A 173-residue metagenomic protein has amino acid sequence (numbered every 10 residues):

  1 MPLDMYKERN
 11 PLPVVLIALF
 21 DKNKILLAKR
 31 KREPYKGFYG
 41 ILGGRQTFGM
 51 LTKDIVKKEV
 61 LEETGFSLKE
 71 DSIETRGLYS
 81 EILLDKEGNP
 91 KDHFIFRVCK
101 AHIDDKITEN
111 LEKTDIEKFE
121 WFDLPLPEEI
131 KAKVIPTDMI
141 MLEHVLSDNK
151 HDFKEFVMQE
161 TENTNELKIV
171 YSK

Functional and structural regions predicted by a protein language model:
M1-L16, D21-K22: Acidic, metal-coordinating catalytic segment for phosphate/diphosphate chemistry, firing primarily on the Nudix
I25-L27: Hydrophobic "anchor" residues
P34-G37: A conserved beta-turn-beta hairpin within the catalytic core of GNAT-like acetyltransferases that forms part
I41-R45: Short glycine-enriched, charge-decorated loop/helix-capping segments at active-site entrances that position
Q46-S72, S80-I140, V170-K173: Unchanged
H144-K173: Charged phosphate-binding loop/patch that engages nucleotide di/tri-phosphates or the phosphate backbone of nucleic
